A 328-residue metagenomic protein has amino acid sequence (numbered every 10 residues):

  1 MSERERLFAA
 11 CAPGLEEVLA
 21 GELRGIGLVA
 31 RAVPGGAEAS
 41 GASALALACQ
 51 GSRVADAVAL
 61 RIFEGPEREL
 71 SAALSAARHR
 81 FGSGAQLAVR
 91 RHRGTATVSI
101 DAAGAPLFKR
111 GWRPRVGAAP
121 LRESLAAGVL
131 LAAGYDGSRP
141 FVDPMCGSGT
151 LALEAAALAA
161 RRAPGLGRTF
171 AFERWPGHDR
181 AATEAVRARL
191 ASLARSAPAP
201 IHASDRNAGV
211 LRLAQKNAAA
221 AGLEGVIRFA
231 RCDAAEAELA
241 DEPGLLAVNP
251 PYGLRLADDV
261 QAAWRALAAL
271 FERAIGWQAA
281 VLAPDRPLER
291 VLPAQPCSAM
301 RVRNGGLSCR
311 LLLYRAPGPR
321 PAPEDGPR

Functional and structural regions predicted by a protein language model:
M1-R91, R328: Non-catalytic nucleic-acid substrate-recognition regions in nucleic-acid-modifying enzymes
R6, A10, G14, P198-P200 (+3 more regions): Conserved Class I SAM-dependent methyltransferase catalytic core
A37, A96, S308-L312: Short beta-strand micro-motifs in enzyme catalytic cores
S43-Q50, A105-F108, P319-A322: Short, charged/polar, Gly/Pro-enriched secondary-structure boundary elements
V98-G134: SAM-dependent Rossmann-like transferase core, predominantly class I methyltransferases with a strong bias toward
P106, P251-R255: A short, flexible beta-alpha/helix-coil linker loop
L121, A126-E236, L254, D258: Conserved S-adenosyl-L-methionine
A235-A247: A short acidic, Gly/Pro-enriched loop at the edge of an enzyme's catalytic core that lines a small-molecule cofactor
